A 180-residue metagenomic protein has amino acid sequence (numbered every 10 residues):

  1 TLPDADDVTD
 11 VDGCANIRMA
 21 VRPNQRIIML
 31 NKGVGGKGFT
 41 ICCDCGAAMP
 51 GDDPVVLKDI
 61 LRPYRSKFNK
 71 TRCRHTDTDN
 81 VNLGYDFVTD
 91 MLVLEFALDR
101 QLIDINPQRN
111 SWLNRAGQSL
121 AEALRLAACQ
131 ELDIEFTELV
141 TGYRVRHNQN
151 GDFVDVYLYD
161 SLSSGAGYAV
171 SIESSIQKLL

Functional and structural regions predicted by a protein language model:
T1-L180: Extended, highly charged accessory segments
